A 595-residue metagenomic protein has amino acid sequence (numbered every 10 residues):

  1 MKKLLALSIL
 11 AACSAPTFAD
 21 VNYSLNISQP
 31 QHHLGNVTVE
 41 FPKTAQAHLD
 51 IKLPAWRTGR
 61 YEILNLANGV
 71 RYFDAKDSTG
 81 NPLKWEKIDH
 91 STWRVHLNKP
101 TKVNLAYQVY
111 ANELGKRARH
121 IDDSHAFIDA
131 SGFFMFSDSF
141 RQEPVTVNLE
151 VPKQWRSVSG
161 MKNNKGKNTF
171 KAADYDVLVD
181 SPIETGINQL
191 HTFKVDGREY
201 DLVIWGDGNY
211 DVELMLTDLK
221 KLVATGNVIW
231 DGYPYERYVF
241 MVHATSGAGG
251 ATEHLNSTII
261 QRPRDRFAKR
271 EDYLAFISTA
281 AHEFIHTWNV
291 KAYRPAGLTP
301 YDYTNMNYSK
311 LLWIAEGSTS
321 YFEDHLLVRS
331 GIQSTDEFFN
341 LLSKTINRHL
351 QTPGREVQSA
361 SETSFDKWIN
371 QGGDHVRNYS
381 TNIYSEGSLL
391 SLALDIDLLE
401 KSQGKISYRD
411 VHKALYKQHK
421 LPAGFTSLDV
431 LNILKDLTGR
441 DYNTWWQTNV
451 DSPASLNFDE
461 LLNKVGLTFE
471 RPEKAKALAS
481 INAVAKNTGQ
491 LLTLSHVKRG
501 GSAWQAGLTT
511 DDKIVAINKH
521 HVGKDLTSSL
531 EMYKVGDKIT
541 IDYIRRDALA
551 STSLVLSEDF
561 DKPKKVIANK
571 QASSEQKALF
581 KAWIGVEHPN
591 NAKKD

Functional and structural regions predicted by a protein language model:
L4-C13: Sec-dependent N-terminal signal peptides
A15-A19: Sec/Tat signal peptide C-region and signal peptidase I cleavage site
D20-T38: Short N-terminal segments immediately surrounding and downstream of signal-peptide cleavage
S28, E40, I63-Y72, K76-Y235 (+1 more regions): Non-catalytic architectural context of zinc metalloproteases
H33-K43, A47-I51, G226: Short, well-ordered beta-strand segments enriched in hydrophobic/aromatic residues
L53-Y61: Short amphipathic, basic-aromatic surface patches that mediate peripheral association with negatively charged
Q189-L312, S318, F322: Juxtacatalytic substrate-recognition/specificity segment
E323, I332-D595: C-terminal recognition in membrane/secretory proteostasis and scaffolding
